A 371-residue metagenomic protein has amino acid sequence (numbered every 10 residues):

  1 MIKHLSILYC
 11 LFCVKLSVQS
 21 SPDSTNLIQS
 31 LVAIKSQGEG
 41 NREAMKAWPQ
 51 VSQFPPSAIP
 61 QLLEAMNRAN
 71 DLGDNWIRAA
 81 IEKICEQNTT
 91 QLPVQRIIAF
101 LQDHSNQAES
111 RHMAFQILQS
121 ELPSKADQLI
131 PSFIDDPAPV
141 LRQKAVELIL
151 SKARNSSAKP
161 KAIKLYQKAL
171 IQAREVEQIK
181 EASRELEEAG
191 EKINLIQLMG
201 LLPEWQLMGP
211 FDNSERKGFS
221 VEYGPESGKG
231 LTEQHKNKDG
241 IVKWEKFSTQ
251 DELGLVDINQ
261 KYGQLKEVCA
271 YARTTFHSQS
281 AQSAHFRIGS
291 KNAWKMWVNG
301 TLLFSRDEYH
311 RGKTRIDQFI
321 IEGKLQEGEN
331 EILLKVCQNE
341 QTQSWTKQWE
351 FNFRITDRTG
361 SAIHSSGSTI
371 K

Functional and structural regions predicted by a protein language model:
M1-S24: Bacterial Sec-dependent N-terminal signal peptides
S21-I34, P55-M66, T89-Q102, P123-D135 (+2 more regions): Amphipathic alpha-helical scaffolding segments comprising HEAT/armadillo-like alpha-solenoid repeats
E39-G40, A69-N70, D74, S105-Q107 (+2 more regions): Short inter-helical turns and helix N-cap capping residues of alpha-solenoid HEAT/ARM repeat scaffolds
R42-F54, N75-N88, A99, E109-P123 (+4 more regions): Structural detector for internal amphipathic alpha-helices that build alpha-solenoid repeat scaffolds
A169-L255, K335-K371: Accessory carbohydrate-binding/adhesion or oligomerization-edge regions at the termini of glycan-active proteins
A272-A284, E322-E327: Extracellular and analogous surface-interaction loops
S278, Q282-V298, I332: Aromatic-lined ligand-binding clefts that engage carbohydrates, nucleic acids, or primary amines
V298-F351: Beta-strand-rich ligand-recognition modules
